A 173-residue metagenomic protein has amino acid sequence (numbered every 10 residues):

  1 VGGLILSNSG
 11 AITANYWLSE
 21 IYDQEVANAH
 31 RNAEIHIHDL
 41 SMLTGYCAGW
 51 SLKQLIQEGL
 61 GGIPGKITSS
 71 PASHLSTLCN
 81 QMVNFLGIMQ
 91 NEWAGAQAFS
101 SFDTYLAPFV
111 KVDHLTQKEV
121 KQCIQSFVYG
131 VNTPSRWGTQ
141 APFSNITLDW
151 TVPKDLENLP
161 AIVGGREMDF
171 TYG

Functional and structural regions predicted by a protein language model:
V1-G173: Catalytic alpha/beta active-site cores
